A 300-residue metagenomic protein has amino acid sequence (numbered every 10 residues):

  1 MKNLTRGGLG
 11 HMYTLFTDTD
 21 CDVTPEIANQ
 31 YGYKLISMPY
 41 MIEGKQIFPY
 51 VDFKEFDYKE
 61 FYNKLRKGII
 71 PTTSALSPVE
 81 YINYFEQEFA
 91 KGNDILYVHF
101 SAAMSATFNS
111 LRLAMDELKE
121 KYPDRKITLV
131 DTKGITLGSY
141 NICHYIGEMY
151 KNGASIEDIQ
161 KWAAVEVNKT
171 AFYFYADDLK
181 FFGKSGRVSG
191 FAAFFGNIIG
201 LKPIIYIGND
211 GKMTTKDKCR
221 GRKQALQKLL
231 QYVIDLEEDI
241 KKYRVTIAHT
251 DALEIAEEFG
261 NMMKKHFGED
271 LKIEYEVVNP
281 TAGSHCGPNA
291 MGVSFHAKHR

Functional and structural regions predicted by a protein language model:
M1-H11: Short, Lys/Arg-enriched N-terminal segments with co-localized hydrophobic residues within the first ~10-30 amino acids
L9-G10, T14, D20-K34, P39-M41 (+6 more regions): Mixed-charge interfacial surface used for oligomerization/domain docking and macromolecular partner engagement
Q46-S110, E117-E120: Class I S-adenosyl-L-methionine
